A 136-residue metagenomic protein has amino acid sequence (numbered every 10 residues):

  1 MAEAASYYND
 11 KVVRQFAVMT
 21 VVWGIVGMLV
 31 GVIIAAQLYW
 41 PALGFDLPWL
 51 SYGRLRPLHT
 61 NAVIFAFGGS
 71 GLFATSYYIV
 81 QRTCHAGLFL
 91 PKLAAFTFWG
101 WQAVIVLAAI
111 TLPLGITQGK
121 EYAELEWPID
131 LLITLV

Functional and structural regions predicted by a protein language model:
A2-Q15: Cytosolic juxtamembrane amphipathic/interface segments immediately preceding and feeding into a transmembrane helix
R14-I116, P128-V136: Hydrophobic cores of alpha-helical transmembrane segments in multi-pass integral membrane proteins
I116-E124: Membrane-interface helix caps and helix-loop-helix hairpins in membrane proteins
